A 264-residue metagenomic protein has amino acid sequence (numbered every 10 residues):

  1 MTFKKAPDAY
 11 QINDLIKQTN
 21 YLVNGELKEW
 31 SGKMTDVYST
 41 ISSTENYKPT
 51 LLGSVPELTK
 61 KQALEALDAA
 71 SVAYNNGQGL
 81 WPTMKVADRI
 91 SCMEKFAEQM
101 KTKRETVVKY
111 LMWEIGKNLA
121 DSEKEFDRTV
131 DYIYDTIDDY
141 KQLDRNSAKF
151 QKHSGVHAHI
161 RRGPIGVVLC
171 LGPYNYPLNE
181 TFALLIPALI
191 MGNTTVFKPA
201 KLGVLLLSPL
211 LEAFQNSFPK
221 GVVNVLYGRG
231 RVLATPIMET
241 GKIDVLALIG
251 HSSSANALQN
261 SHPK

Functional and structural regions predicted by a protein language model:
M1-V55, S91-K95, D127, Q142-G172: Terminal low-complexity tails and localization/encapsulation signals of metabolic enzymes
N24-L27, I115, F218, H262: A broad structural signal for alpha-helix termini and local helix breaks/kinks
G25, P49, R89, L111 (+3 more regions): Residue-level signal for inorganic ion chemistry
W30, A63, R104, S122 (+3 more regions): Alpha-helix N-cap/helix-start motif
D36, G53-Q62, F218-V222, L226-G228: Histidine- and aromatic-rich ligand-binding microenvironments
S39-I41, R104, I137, G172 (+1 more regions): Short, small-residue-rich loop/turn micro-motifs
S43-L143: Glycine-rich loop-to-alpha-helix module at the N-terminal edge of alpha/beta enzyme cores
L143-K264: Rossmann-like NAD(P) dinucleotide-binding subdomain of oxidoreductase/dehydrogenase enzymes
